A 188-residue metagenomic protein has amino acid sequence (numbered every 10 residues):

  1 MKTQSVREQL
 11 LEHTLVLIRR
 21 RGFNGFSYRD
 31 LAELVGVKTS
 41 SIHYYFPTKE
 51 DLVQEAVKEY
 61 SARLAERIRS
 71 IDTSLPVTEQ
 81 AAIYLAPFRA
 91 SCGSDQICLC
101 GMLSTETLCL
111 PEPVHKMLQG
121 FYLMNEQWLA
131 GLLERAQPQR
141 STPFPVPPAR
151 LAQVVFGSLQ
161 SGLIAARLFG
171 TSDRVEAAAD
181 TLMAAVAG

Functional and structural regions predicted by a protein language model:
T3-T14, L31, A56-Y60, L64 (+1 more regions): Generic hydrophobic, amphipathic alpha-helix propensity
Q9, H13-D51, E55: Helix-turn-helix
V16, R20, T48, S70 (+6 more regions): Conserved amphipathic alpha-helical interaction elements at protein-protein interfaces in regulatory, energy-coupling
K49, A56, Y60, L64 (+4 more regions): Hydrophobic/aromatic residues within well-ordered alpha-helical segments
E55, R69-I97, P148-V155: Hydrophobic alpha-helical connector segments
E79, C100, P113-M124, Q137-A184: Hydrophobic/aromatic-rich alpha-helical bundle segments in the mid-to-C-terminal region
G93-V114: Amphipathic alpha-helical segments used for helix-helix packing
L132, T181-G188: C-terminal alpha-helix
